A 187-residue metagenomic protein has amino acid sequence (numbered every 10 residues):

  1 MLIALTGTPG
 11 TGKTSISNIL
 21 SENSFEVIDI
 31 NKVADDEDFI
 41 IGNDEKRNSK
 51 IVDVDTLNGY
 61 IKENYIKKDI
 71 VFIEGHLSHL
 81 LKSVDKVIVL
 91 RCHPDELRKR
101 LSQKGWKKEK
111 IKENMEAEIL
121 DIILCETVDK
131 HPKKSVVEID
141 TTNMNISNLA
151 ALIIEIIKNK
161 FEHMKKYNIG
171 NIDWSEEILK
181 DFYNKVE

Functional and structural regions predicted by a protein language model:
M1-L2: Pre-Walker A (Motif I) flank of P-loop NTPase domains
L5: Hydrophobic anchor at the beta1->P-loop junction of P-loop NTPases
T8, L20: P-loop (Walker A) phosphate-binding loop of NTP-binding proteins
T11: ATP-binding Walker
T14: Walker A/P-loop
F25-L81, D173-W174, I178: ATP-dependent small-molecule kinase phosphotransfer cores that center on conserved nucleotide phosphate-binding segments
G42, C92-N143, K158-F161: A glycine- and Lys/Arg-enriched "phosphate-lid" helix/loop adjacent to the NTP-binding pocket of small-molecule kinases
V128-E187: NTP-dependent small-molecule kinase module
